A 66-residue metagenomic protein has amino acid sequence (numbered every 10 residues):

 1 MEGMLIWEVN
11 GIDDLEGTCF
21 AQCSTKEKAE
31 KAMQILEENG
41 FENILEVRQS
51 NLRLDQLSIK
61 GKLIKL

Functional and structural regions predicted by a protein language model:
M1-C19: Short aromatic-glycine-(Arg/Gly/Cys) micro-motifs in beta-strand/loop hairpins
E8-N10, Q22, Q49-S50, L54: Functionally constrained cores in energy, signaling, and assembly domains
D13-L15, C23-L45: A short, charged, amphipathic alpha-helix used as a generic interaction element across diverse proteins
I35-L66: Short, mixed-charge low-complexity intrinsically disordered segments
